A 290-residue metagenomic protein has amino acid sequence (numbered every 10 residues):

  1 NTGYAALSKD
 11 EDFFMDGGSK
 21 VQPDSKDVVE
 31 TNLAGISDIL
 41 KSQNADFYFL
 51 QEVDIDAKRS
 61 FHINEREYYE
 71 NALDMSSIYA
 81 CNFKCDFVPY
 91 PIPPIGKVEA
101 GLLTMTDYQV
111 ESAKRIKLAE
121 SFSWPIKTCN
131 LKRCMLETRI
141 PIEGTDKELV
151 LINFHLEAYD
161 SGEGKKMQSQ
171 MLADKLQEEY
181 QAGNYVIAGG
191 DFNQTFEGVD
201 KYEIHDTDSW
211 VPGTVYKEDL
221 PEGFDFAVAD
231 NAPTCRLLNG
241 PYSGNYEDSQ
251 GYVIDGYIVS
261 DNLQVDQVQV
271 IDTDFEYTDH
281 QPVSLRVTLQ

Functional and structural regions predicted by a protein language model:
N1-N71, M75, Y79-Y90, P94-E99 (+1 more regions): N-terminal, active-site-proximal structural segment of metallo-dependent hydrolase catalytic domains
N1-Q22, K114-I116, E137, K147-A158: Active-site-proximal beta-strand elements of phosphoester/diester hydrolases
N1-T2, N32-H62, M105, T138 (+4 more regions): Active-site beta-strand/loop signature of hydrolases that rely on acidic residues for catalysis
Y4-A5, D54-A57, N82-F87, V110-E111 (+5 more regions): Solvent-exposed loop/turn segments at secondary-structure junctions within structured extracellular/periplasmic domains
S19-S25, V53-I55, A119-K127, F154-E163: Surface-exposed cleft-lining segments at the edges of enzyme active sites
N71-L73, K97-A113, R139-P141, D248-Q264 (+1 more regions): Conserved beta strand-loop-helix elements of the APE1-like EEP
D86-L149, N153: A well-ordered secondary-structure block
D160-D261: Metal-dependent phosphoesterases centered on the DNase I-like endonuclease/exonuclease/phosphatase
